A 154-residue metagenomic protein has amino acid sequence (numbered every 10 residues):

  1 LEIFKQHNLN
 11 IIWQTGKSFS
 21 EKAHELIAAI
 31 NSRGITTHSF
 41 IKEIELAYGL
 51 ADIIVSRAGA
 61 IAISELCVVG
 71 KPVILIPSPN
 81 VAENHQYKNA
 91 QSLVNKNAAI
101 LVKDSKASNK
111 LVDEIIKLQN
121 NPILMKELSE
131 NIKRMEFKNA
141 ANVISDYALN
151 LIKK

Functional and structural regions predicted by a protein language model:
L1-I53, Q86-A90, A98, V102-L111: Donor-nucleotide binding loops and adjacent catalytic segments primarily of GT-B fold Leloir glycosyltransferases
G16, G59, P77: Short glycine-/small-residue-rich Rossmann-like dinucleotide-binding loops
L46-A62, K71: Acidic donor-binding loop of glycosyltransferase active sites
Y48, L66-C67, P72-I74, V94: Short alpha-helix at the nucleotide-sugar/activated-sugar donor binding site of glycosyltransferases and closely
S56, P72-E83: Short hydrophobic beta-strand element within catalytic cores of glycosyltransferases and related nucleotide-activated
S108-N120, L149: Two-component system phosphotransfer/interaction surface
L124-K138: A short, well-ordered alpha-helix in the C-terminal region of glycosyltransferases
F137-K154: C-terminal alpha-helical cap of glycosyltransferases
